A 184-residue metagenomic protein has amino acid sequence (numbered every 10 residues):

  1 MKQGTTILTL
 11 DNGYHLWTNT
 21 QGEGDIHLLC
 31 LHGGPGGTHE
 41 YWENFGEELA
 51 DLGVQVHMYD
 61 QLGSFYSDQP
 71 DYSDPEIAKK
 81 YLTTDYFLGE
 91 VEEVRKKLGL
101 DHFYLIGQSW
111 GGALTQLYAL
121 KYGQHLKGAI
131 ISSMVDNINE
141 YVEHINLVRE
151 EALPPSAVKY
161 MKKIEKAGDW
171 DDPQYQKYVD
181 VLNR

Functional and structural regions predicted by a protein language model:
M1-L8, T18: A domain-start/cap signature at the N-terminus of enzymes
L10, Y14-E76: Conserved HGGG/HGGXW glycine-rich cap/lid loop of the alpha/beta-hydrolase fold
E23-D25, K96-H102, Q124: Active-site acidic short loop of glycosyltransferases
N44, Y86-E93, A113, L117 (+1 more regions): Alpha-helical elements of Rossmann-like donor-binding domains used by nucleotide-donor carbohydrate transfer enzymes
M58-W110: Active-site loop/oxyanion-hole signature of alpha/beta-hydrolase fold enzymes
D101-H144: Conserved hydrolase catalytic core segment
G128-D169: Flexible "cap/lid" loop of the alpha/beta hydrolase fold
E165-R184: Conserved alpha/beta-hydrolase catalytic His-Asp/Glu region
